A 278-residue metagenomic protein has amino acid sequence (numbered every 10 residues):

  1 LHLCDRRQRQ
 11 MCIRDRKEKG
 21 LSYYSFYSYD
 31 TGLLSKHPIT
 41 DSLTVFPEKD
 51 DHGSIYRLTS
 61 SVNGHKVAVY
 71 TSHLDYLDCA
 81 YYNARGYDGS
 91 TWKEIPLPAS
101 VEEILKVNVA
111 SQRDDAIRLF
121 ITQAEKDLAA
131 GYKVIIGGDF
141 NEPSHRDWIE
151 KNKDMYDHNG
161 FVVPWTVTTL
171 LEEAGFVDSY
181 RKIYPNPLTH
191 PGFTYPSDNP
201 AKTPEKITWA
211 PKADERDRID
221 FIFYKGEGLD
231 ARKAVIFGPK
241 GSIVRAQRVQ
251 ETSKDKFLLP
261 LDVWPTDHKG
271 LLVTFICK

Functional and structural regions predicted by a protein language model:
L1-I13: Single conserved hydrophobic/aromatic residue that forms the stacking wall/gate of nucleotide- or nucleobase-binding
Q10, G20-S22, F26-Y27, S35-K36 (+3 more regions): Divalent cation-coordinating acidic motifs and surrounding scaffolds that mediate Ca2+/Mg2+/Mn2+/Zn2+-dependent binding
Q10, Y29-G32, I39-T40, E48-K49 (+3 more regions): Solvent-exposed loop/turn segments at secondary-structure junctions within structured extracellular/periplasmic domains
Q10-L21, S42-T44, R146-M155, T189-G192: Metal-dependent catalytic neighborhoods of phosphoester/phosphodiester hydrolases
H37-D41, G53-A99, G228-D230, K278: Beta-strand-turn-beta hairpins that frame and shape the catalytic cleft of phosphate-ester-processing enzymes
T59, E125-I135, E142-K278: Metal-dependent phosphoester-hydrolase catalytic domains
P98-D114, K153-Y156: Surface-exposed cleft-lining segments at the edges of enzyme active sites
N108-F140: His/acidic metal-ligating clusters that form di-metal
